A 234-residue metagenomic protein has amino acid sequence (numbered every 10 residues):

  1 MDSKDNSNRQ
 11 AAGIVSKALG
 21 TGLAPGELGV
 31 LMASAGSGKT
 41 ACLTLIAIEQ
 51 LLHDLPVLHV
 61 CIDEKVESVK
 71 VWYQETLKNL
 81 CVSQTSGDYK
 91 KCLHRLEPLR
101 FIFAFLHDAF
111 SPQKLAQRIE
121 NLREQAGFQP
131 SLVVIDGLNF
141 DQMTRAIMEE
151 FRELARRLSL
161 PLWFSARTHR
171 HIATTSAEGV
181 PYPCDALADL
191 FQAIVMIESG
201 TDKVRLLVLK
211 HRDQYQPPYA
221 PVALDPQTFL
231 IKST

Functional and structural regions predicted by a protein language model:
M1-D5: Charged, amphipathic alpha-helical linker segments immediately N-terminal to NTP-binding catalytic cores
N8-G22: Pre-Walker A adenine-sensing motif
A24-G29: Pre-Walker A (Motif I) flank of P-loop NTPase domains
A35: The conserved Walker
T40-H107: Conserved P-loop
D63-E67, E75, H107-S111, N139-D141 (+3 more regions): Conserved nucleotide-binding/hydrolysis micro-motifs of P-loop NTPases
R100-L160: Phosphate-binding/switch loop-helix module in NTP-utilizing enzymes
R167-T234: Phosphate-binding/switch region of NTP-binding enzymes
